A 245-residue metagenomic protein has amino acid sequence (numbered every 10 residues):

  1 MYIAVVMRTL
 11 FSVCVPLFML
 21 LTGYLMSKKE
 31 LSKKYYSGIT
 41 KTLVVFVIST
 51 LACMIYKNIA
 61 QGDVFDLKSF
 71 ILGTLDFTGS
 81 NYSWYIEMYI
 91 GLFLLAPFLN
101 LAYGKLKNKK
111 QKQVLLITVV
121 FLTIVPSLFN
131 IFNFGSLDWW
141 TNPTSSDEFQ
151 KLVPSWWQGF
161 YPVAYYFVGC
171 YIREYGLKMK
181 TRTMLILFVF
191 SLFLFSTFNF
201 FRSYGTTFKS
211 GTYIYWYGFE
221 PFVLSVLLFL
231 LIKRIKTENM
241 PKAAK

Functional and structural regions predicted by a protein language model:
M1-K245: Alpha-helical transmembrane segments and their immediate juxtamembrane cytosolic regions
